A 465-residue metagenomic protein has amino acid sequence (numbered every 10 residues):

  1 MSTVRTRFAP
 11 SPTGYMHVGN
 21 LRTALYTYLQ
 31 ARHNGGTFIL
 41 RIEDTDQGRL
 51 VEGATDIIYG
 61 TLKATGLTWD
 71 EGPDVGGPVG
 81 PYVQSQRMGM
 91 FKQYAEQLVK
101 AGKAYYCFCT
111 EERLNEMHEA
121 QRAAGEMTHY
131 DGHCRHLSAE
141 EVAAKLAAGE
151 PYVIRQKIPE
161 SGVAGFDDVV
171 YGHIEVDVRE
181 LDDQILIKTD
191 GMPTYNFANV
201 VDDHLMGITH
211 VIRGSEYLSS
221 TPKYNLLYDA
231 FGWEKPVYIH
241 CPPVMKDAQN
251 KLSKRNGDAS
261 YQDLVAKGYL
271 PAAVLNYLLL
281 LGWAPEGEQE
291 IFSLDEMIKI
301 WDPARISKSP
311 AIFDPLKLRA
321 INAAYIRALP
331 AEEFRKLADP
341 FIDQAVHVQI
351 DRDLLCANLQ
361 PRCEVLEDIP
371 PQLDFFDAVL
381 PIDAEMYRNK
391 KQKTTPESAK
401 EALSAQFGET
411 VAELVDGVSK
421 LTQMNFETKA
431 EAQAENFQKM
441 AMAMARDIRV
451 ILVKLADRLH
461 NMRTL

Functional and structural regions predicted by a protein language model:
M1-A124, S220-W233, A273: N-terminal Rossmann-like or analogous alpha/beta NTP/dinucleotide-binding catalytic cores that position adenine
M1-Y15, H33-F38, A144, P151 (+5 more regions): Non-catalytic terminal extensions that flank enzyme cores
G72-M88, F108-A120, G132-H136, P242-K246 (+4 more regions): Short, glycine/charge-rich beta-strand/loop segments that flank catalytic centers and engage negatively charged groups
P81-S85, F108, I187-K188, M206-L218 (+4 more regions): Conserved phosphate-binding loops in nucleotide/dinucleotide-binding enzymes
Q97-K100, Y105-H240, K246-L252, S260 (+2 more regions): Active-site cores that bind ATP or allylic diphosphates and position pyrophosphate for catalysis
I298-A324, Q360-L366, M444-L465: Core structural elements
A331-A402: Small-residue-rich helix-loop
E397-L465: Active-site helical microenvironments for divalent-metal-assisted chemistry
